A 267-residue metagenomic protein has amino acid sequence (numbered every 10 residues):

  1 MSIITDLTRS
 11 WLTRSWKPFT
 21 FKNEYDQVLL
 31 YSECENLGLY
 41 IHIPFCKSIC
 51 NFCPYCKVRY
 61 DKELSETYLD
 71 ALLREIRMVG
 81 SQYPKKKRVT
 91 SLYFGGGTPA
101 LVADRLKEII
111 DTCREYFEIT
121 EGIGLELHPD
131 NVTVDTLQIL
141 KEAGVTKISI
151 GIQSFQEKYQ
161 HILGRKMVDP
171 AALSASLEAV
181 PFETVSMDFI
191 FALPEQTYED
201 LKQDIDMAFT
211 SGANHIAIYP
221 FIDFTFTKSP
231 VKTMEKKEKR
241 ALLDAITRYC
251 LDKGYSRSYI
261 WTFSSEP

Functional and structural regions predicted by a protein language model:
M1-L39, K47, K85: Flexible, acidic/Gly-rich N-terminal and inter-domain linker regions that tether and position cofactor-handling modules
E33-D70: Canonical Radical SAM [4Fe-4S] cluster-binding loop centered on the CxxxCxxC motif and its immediate flanking residues
E35-L39, I49, T90, G212 (+1 more regions): A generic secondary-structure signal marking the coil-to-beta-strand transition
Y40-H42, S149, A217, Y259: Structured core elements
K57-Q82, V89-I246: Conserved non-cysteine loop/helix-boundary elements of the Radical SAM core domain that shape
D252-W261: Acidic/polar loop patches that form or flank catalytic/metal-binding clefts of enzymes that bind anionic ligands
W261-P267: Accessory C-terminal segments flanking Radical SAM cores
